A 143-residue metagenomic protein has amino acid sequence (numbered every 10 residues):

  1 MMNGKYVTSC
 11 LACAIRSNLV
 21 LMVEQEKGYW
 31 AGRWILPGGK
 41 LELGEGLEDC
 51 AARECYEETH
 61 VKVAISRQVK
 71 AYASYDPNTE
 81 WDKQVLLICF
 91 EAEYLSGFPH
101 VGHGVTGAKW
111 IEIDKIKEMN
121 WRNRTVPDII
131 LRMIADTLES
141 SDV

Functional and structural regions predicted by a protein language model:
M1-L21, E91: Conserved N-terminal beta-strand and adjoining loop/helix that marks the start of the Nudix/MutT-like hydrolase domain
G4-Y6, R33, E80-L86, V105: A generic structural micro-feature
R16-E57: Conserved Nudix-box catalytic region and its N-terminal flanking loop in Nudix hydrolases and closely related
S17-L19, E26, A92-F98, I113-K115: Short loop segments at secondary-structure junctions
R33, H103-V143: Nudix hydrolase/Nudix homology domain
E58-I65: Short secondary-structure junctions
V63, A73-F98, K109: Active-site-adjacent beta-strand/loop module that shapes the phosphate/pyrophosphate-binding cleft
V69-K70: Local beta-strand/beta-hairpin segments that build beta-sheet-rich folds
